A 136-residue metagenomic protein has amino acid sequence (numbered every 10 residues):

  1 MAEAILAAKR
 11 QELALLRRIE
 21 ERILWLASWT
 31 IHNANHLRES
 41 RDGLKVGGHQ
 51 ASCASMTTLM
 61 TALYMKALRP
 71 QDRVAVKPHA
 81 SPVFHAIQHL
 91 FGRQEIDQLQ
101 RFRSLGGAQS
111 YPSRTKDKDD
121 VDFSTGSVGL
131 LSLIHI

Functional and structural regions predicted by a protein language model:
M1-L6: Short, compositionally biased low-complexity segments
A8-I23, A27, I31-R41, Q50-I134: Cofactor-binding active-site loop characterized by glycine-rich and histidine/acidic residues
